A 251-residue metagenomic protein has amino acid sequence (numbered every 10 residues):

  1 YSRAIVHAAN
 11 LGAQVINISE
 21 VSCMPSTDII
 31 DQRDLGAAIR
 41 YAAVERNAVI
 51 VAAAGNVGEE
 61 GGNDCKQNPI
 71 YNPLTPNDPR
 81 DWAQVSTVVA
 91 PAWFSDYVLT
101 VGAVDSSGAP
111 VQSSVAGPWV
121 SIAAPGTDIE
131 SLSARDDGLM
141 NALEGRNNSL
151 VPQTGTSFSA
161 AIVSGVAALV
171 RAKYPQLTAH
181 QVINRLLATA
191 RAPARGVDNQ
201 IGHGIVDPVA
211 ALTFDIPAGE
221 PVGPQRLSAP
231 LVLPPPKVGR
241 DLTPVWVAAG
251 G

Functional and structural regions predicted by a protein language model:
Y1-Q14: Substrate-binding/charge-relay-adjacent region of secreted/lumenal peptidase catalytic domains
S2-I5, Q32-I39, V88, V98 (+3 more regions): Extracytoplasmic/secreted envelope proteins and their assembly/folding machinery, especially bacterial periplasmic
A8, A42, V170: Hydrophobic pocket-lining residues that define ligand/cofactor binding sites across diverse proteins
L11, T27-D34, A83, S114 (+5 more regions): Extracytoplasmic/periplasmic, Sec-exported soluble proteins
Q14-S133: Catalytic-core segments of hydrolase enzymes
R40, L99, V120, T127 (+3 more regions): Generic alpha-helical structural context detector
G126-Q200: Hydrolase catalytic cores
Y174-G250: C-terminal subdomain of the subtilisin-like protease fold in secreted/lumenal serine endopeptidases
